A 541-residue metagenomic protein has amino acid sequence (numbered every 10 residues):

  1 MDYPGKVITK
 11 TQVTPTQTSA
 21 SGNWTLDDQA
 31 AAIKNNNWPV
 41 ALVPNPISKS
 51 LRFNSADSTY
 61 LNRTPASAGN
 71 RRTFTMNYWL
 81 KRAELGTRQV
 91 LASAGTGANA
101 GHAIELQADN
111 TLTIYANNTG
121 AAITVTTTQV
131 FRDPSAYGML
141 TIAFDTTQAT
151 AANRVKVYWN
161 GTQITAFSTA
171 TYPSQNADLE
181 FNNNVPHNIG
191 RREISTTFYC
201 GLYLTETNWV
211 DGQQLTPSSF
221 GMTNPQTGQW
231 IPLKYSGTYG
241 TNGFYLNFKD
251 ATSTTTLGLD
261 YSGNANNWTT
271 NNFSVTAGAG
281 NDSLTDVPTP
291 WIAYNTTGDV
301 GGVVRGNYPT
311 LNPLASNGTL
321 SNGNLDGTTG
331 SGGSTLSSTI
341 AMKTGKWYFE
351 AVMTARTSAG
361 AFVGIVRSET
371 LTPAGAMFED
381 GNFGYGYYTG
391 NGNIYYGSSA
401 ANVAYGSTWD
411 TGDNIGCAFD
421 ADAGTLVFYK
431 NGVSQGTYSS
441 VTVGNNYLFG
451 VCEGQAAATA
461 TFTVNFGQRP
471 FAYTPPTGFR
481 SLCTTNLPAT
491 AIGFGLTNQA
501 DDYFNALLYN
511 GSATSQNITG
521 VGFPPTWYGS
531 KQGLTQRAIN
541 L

Functional and structural regions predicted by a protein language model:
D2-K49, A56-D57, A149-A151, F167-T171 (+4 more regions): Extended recognition patches within non-cytosolic domains
T11, P15-R72, D109-A122, N183-V185 (+4 more regions): Low-complexity, glycine/proline/serine-rich flexible segments
N37-S55, N77-G86, A103-Q175, Y395-G397 (+2 more regions): Extracellular glycan-interaction surfaces
S55-T73, I123-R132, R192-T196, I231-S236 (+3 more regions): Short surface loop/edge beta-strand patches of beta-sandwich-type extracellular domains that form ligand-contact sites
A56-T113, A149-A151, Q213, S218 (+3 more regions): Extracellular glycan-recognition modules
M76-R82, L140-I142, I189, L204-N208 (+7 more regions): Short hydrophobic/aromatic patches on beta-strands that form ligand-binding or substrate-lining surfaces
N117, F362-N414: Glycine-aromatic-enriched beta-strand/loop faces of beta-sandwich-type recognition domains, especially lectin-like
D178-L204, E453-A457: Extracellular glycan-interaction patches encoded by glycine-rich segments
